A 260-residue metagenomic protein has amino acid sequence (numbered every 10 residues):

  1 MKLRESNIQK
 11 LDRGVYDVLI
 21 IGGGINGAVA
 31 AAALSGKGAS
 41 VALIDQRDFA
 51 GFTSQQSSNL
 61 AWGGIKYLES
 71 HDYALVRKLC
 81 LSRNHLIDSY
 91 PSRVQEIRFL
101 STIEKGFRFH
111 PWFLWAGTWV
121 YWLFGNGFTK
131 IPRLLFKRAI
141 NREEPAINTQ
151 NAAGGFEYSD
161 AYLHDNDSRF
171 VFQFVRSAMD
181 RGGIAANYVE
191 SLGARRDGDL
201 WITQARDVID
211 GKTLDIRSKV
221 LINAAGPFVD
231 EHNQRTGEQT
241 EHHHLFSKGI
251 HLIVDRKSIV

Functional and structural regions predicted by a protein language model:
M1-V18, A33-K37: Extreme N-terminal leader/targeting segments of oxidoreductases
G14-Y16, D210-V220: Core beta-strand elements of the Rossmann-like FAD/NAD(P) dinucleotide-binding domain in flavoenzyme oxidoreductases
I21, I216-G226: Short hydrophobic core segments
S35-Q56: Glycine-rich FAD pyrophosphate-binding loop
N59-E143: Dinucleotide-binding Rossmann-like beta1-alpha1 core, especially the glycine-rich loop that anchors the ADP
R142-R181, A185, I202-Q204, K212-I216: Helix-loop-beta segment of a Rossmann-like dinucleotide-binding subdomain
N187-W201: A conserved short coil-to-beta-strand element within the FAD-binding core of flavoproteins
N223-E238: Flavin (primarily FAD) binding-site architecture
